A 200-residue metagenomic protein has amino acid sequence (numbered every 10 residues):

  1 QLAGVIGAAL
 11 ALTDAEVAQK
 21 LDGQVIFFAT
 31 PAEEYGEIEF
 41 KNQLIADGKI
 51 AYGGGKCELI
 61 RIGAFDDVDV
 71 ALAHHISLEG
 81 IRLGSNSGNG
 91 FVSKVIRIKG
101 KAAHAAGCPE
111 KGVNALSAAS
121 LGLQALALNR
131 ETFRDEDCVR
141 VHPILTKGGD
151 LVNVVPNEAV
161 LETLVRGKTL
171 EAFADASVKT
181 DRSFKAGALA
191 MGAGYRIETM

Functional and structural regions predicted by a protein language model:
Q1, C108-G112, F173: Alpha-helix N-cap/helix-initiation motif
L2, K49, S177-V178: Short alpha-helix boundary/capping motifs
I6, L12, L21-I144, G149-V154: Histidine/acidic-residue-rich, glycine-tolerant segments that coordinate divalent metal ions
L12, E16, A188: Hydrophobic pocket-lining residues that define ligand/cofactor binding sites across diverse proteins
Q19-K20, A190: Alpha-helix C-cap/termination motif
S120-M200: Metal-dependent amide/peptide-bond hydrolase catalytic core, centered on the "pita-bread" metallohydrolase fold
